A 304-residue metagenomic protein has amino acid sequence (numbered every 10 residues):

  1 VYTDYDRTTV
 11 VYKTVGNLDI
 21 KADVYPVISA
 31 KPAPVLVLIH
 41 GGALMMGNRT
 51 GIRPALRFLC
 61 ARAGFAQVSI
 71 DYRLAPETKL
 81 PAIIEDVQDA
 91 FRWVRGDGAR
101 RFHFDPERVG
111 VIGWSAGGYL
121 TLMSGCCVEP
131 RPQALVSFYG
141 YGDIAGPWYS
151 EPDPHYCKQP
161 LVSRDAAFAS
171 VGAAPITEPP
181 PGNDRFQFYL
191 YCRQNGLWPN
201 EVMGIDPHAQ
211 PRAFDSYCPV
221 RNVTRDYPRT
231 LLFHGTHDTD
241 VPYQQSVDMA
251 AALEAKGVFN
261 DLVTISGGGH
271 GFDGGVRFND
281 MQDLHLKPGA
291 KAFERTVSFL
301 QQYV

Functional and structural regions predicted by a protein language model:
V1-A30, I84: N-terminal cap/lid segment of alpha/beta-hydrolase-fold proteins
P32-G42: Short beta-strand element of the alpha/beta-hydrolase
T50-V68: Short amphipathic alpha-helix adjacent to the substrate-entry channel of hydrolases
D89-A166: Primarily recognizes the serine-hydrolase "nucleophile elbow" in alpha/beta-hydrolase and SGNH/GDSL folds
F138-R221: Accessory cap/linker subdomain of secreted extracellular hydrolases
D226, L232-H234, D238: Short beta-strand/loop motif that positions the catalytic acidic residue of the alpha/beta-hydrolase fold
T239-D248: Conserved alpha/beta-hydrolase "acid-adjacent" motif
N279-V304: Catalytic active-site module of serine/aspartate enzymes centered on a nucleophile-bearing elbow/loop
